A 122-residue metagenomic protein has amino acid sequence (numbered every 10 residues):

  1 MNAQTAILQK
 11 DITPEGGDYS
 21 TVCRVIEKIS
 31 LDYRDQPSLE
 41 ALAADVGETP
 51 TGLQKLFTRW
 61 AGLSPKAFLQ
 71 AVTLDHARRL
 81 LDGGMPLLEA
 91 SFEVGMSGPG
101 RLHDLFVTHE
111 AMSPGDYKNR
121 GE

Functional and structural regions predicted by a protein language model:
M1-T13, Q36-L69, S91-S113: Basic/polar phosphate-binding segments, predominantly the helix-turn-helix DNA-binding elements of transcriptional
G16-A41, T58-S97, R120-E122: Terminal helix-turn-helix DNA-binding modules in bacterial transcription factors
P114-R120: Short, Gly/Pro- and small/polar-rich lid/capping loops
